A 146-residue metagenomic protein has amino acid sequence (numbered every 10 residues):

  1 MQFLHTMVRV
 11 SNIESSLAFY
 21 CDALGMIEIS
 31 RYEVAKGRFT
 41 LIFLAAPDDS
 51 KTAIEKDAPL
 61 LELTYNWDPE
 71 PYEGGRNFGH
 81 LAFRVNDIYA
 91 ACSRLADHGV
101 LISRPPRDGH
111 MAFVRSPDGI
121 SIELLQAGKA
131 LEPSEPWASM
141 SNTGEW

Functional and structural regions predicted by a protein language model:
M1-L4: Extreme N-terminal starter segment of soluble prokaryotic enzymes
T6, L81: Hydrophobic adenine-recognition pocket in adenosine-nucleotide-binding enzymes
M7-A58: Core segments of cupin and vicinal oxygen chelate
A35-K36, P71-E73: Short glycine/serine/proline-enriched coil/turn segments at secondary-structure junctions
F43, F83, Y89-W146: Vicinal oxygen chelate
A46-K51, D68-E70, I88: Short, charged/polar surface micro-motifs in flexible loops or helix N-caps
N77-F78: A short beta-loop-beta micro-motif enriched in histidine and acidic residues
